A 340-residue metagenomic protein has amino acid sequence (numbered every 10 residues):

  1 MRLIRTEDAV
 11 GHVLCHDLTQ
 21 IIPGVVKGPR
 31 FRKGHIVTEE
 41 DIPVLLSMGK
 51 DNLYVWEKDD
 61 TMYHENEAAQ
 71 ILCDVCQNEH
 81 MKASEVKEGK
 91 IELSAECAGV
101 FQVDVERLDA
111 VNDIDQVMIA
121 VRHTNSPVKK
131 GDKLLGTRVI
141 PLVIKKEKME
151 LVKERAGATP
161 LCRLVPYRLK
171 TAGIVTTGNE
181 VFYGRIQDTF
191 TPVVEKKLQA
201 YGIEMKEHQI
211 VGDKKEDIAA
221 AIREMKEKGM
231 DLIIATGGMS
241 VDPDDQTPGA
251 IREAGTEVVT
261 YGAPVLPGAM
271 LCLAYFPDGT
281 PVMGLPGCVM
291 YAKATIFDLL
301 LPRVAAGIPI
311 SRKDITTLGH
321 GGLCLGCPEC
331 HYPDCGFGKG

Functional and structural regions predicted by a protein language model:
M1-E88: Short, low-complexity N-terminal leaders and the immediately following helix N-cap/first helix
E7-G11, P29, A83-V86, S126-V128 (+4 more regions): Solvent-exposed alpha-helices and their adjacent loops that cap or buttress functional pockets in soluble metabolic
P29, E85, V100-I119, S126-K129 (+1 more regions): C-terminal terminal segments
R32, T38, H123, P127-K130 (+1 more regions): Residue-level recognition of short, solvent-exposed, well-ordered loop/turn junctions that link secondary-structure
V55-W56, M81-V86, I144-K146, E204-H208 (+1 more regions): Flexible, glycine/charged-enriched surface loops at secondary-structure junctions
D59-Y167: Extended, charged alpha/beta regions that create polyanion-binding interfaces
A158-D213, D217: Glycine-rich phosphate/diphosphate-binding loop of Rossmann-like nucleotide-binding domains
N179, K206-G338: Short glycine/threonine-rich loop/turn motifs
